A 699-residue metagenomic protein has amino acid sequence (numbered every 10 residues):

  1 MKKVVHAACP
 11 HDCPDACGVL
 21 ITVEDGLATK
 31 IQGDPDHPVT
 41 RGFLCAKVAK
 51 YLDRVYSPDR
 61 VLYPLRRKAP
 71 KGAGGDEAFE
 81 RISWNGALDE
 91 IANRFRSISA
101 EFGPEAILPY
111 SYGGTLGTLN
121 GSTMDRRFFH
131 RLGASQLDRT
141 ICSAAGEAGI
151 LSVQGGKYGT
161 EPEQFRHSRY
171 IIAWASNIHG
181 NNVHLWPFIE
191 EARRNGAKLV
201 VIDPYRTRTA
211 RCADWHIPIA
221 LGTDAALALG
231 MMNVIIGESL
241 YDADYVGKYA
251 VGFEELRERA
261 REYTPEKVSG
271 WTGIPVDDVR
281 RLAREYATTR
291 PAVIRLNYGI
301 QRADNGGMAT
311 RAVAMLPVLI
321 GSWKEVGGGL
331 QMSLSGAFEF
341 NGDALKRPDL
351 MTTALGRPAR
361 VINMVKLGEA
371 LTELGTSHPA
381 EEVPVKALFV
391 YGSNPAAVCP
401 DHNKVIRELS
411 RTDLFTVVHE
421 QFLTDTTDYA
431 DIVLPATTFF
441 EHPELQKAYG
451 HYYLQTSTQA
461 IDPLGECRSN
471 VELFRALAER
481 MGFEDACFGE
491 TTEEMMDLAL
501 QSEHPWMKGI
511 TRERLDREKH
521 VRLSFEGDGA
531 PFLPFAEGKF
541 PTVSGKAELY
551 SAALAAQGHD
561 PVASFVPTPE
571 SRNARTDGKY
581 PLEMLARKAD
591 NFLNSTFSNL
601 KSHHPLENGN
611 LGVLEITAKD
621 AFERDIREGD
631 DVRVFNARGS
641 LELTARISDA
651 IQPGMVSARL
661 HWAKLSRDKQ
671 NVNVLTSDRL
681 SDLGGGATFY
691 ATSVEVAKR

Functional and structural regions predicted by a protein language model:
M1-E238, P275, L665-R699: N-terminal export/assembly segments and adjacent metallocofactor-ligating motifs of anaerobic energy-metabolism
A8, V405, R411-F415, H419-F422 (+3 more regions): Phosphate/diphosphate-binding loops
R67-G86, E238-V276, A460-S544, E548 (+5 more regions): N-terminal leader/propeptide and maturation segments of large enzyme subunits in energy/redox metabolism and hydrolases
F102-A106, Y241-V246, V293, K324-Q331 (+1 more regions): Flexible, glycine/charged-enriched surface loops at secondary-structure junctions
S122-E190, N195-V201, A225-L229, P317-D428 (+3 more regions): Extended redox/cofactor-interaction regions of prokaryotic respiratory oxidoreductases
C212-I219, T437, Y452-P463, K601: Short beta-alpha connecting loops at secondary-structure transitions that line or flank enzyme active sites
M231, V251-L371: Active-site phosphate/pyrophosphate-binding segments
L464, N470-E518, K579, S595 (+2 more regions): Long, contiguous, secondary-structure-rich segments that constitute the structural scaffold of globular domains
